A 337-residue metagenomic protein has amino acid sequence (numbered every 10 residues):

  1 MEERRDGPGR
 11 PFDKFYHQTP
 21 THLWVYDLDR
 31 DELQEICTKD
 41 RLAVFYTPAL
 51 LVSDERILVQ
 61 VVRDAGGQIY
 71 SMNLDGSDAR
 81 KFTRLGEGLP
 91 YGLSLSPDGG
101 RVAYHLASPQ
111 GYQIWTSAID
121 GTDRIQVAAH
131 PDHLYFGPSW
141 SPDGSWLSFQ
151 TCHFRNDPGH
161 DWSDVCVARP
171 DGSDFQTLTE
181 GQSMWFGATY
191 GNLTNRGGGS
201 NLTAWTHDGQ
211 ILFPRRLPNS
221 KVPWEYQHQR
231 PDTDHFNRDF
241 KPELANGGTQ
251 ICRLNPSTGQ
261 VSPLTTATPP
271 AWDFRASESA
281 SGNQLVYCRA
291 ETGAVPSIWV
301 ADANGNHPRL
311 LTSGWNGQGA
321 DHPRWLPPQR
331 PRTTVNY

Functional and structural regions predicted by a protein language model:
M1-Y337: Sequence signature of WD/YWTD-type beta-propeller architectures
